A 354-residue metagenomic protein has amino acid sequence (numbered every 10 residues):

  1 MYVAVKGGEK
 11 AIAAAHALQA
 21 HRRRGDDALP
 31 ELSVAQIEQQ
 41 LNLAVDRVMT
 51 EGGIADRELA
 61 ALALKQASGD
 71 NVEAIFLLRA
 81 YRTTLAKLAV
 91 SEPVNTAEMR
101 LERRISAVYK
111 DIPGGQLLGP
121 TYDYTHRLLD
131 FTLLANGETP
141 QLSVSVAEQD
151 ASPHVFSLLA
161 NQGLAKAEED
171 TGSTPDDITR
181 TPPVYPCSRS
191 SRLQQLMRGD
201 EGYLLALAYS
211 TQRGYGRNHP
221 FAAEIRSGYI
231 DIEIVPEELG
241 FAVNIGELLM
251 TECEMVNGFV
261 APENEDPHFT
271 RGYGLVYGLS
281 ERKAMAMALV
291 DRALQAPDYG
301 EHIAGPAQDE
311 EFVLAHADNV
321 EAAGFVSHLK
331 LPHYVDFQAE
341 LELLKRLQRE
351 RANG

Functional and structural regions predicted by a protein language model:
M1-S227, F241-V243, R349-G354: Short, amphipathic alpha-helical interaction segments embedded in low-complexity terminal/linker regions of eukaryotic
S143-G354: Acidic, serine/proline-rich low-complexity intrinsically disordered regions
